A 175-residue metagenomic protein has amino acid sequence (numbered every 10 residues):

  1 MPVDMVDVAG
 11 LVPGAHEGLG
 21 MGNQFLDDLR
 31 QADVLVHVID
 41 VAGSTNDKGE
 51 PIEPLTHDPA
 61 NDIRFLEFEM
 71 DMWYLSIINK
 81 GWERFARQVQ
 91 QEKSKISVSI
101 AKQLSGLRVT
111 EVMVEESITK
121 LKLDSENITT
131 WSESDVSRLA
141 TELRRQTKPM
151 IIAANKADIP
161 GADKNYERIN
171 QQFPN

Functional and structural regions predicted by a protein language model:
P2-V36, A42-F65, T130-E142: Switch II of P-loop NTPase G domains
V36-H37, N175: Short hydrophobic alpha-helical runs that function as membrane-insertion/retention elements
H37-D40, I152-N155: Conserved beta-strand segments of the P-loop GTPase G domain that flank and frequently precede/overlap
G43-S44, W73, I159-P160: Short, acidic Gly/Pro/Ser/Thr-rich loop/turn segments
H57-T129: Non-catalytic, alpha-helical, charged scaffold/linker segments that couple or flank catalytic or architectural cores
I77, R87, T129, P149-I151 (+1 more regions): Canonical P-loop GTPase G-domain recognition
V114-M150: Alpha-helix-centered segments that form part of catalytic cores
